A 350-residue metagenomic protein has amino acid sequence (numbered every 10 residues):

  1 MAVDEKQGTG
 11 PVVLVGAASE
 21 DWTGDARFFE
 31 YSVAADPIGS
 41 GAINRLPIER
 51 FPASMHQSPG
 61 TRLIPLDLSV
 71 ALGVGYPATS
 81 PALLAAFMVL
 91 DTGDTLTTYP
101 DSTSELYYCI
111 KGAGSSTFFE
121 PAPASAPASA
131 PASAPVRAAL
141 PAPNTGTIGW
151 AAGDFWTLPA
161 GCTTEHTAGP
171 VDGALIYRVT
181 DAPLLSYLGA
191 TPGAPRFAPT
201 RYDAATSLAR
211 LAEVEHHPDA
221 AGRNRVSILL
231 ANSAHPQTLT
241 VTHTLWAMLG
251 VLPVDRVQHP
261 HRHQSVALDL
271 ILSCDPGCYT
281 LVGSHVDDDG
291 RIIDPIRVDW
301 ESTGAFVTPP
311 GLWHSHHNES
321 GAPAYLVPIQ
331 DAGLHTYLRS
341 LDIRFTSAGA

Functional and structural regions predicted by a protein language model:
A2-S80, L188-L249, A350: A short, N-terminal "cap"/entry segment at the start of jelly-roll beta-barrel domains of the cupin/DSBH fold
L63-G75, L83-D101, M248-V266: Conserved short histidine dyad/triad with adjacent acidic residue
D91-A126, A132-A152, I271-S302, S340: A short beta-strand-loop-beta hairpin characteristic of the jelly-roll/cupin
I110, T147-V171, D181, R297-S320 (+1 more regions): Conserved metal-binding segment of the jelly-roll/cupin
T157, T163-A204: Hydrophobic alpha-helical segments and helix pairs
V171-T191, L268-L270, G321-L341: A short hydrophobic beta-strand segment most commonly corresponding to one strand of the jelly-roll/cupin
A209-A231, T242, C274-F306: Double-stranded beta-helix
G250, H261, A332-A348: Non-heme Fe(II)/2-oxoglutarate
